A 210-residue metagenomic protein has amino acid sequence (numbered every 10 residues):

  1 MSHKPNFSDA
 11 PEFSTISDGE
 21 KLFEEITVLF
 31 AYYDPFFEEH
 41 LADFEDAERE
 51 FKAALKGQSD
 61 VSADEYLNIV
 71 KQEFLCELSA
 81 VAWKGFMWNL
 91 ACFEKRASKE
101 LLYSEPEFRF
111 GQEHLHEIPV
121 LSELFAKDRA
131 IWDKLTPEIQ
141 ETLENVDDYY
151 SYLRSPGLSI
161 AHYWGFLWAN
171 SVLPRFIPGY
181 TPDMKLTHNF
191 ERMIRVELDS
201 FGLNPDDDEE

Functional and structural regions predicted by a protein language model:
M1-F30, F37-C76, C92-P156, L173-E210: Extended non-catalytic scaffold regions that mediate assembly and binding in large macromolecular machines
